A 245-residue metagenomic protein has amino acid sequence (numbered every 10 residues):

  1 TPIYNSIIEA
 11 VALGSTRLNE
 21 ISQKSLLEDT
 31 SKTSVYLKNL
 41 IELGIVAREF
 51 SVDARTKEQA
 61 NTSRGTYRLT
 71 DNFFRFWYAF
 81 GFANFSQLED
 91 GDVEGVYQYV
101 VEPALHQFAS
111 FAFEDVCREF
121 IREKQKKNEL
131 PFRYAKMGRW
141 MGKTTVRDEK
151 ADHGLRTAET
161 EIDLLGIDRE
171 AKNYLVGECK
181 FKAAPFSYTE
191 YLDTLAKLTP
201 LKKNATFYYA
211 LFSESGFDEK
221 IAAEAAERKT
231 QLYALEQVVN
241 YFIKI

Functional and structural regions predicted by a protein language model:
T1-F74: Interdomain hinge/linker elements that couple catalytic modules in large macromolecular machines
N61-I245: A cross-kingdom feature that marks ATP-driven nucleic-acid transaction machinery
